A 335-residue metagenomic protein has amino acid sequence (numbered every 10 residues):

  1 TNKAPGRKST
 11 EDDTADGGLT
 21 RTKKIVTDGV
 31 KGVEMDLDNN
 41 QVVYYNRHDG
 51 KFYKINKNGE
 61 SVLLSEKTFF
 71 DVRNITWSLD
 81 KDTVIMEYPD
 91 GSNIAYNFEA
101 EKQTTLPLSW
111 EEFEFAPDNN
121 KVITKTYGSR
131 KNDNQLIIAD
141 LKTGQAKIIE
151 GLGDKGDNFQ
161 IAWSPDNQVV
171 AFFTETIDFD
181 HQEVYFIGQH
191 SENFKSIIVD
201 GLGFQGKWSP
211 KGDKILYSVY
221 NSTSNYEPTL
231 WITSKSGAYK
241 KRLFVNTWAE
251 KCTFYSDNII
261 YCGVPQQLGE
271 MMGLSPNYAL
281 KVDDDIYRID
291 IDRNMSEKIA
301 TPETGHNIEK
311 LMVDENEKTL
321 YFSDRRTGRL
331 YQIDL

Functional and structural regions predicted by a protein language model:
N2-K31, N56-S65, I299: A short helix->beta-strand "capping" segment at the edge of beta-propeller domains
D16-K54, K67-T76, H306-I308: Beta-strand-rich domains and repeat architectures in extracellular enzymes and scaffolds, especially beta-propellers
D28-K31, K67-R73, E101-E114, Q145 (+5 more regions): Short coil/turn segments at the loop-to-beta-strand junctions that recur within blades of beta-propeller repeat folds
V33-N40, N74-T83, Y88, F113-V122 (+7 more regions): Blade-terminus and WD-like Trp-Asp/Gly-His loop motifs, strongest in beta-propeller folds
N120-P210: Solenoidal tandem-repeat scaffolds enriched in leucines and small polar residues
Y127, E175, G263-K281: Short, conserved, GDST-rich strand-edge loop motifs in beta-rich repeat architectures
I137-K142, Y185-H190, T229-S236, A279-D292: Beta-propeller blade signature
K240-K251, R293-E315: Conserved blade-ending motifs and adjacent loop-strand segments that build the rim/top face of beta-propeller domains
